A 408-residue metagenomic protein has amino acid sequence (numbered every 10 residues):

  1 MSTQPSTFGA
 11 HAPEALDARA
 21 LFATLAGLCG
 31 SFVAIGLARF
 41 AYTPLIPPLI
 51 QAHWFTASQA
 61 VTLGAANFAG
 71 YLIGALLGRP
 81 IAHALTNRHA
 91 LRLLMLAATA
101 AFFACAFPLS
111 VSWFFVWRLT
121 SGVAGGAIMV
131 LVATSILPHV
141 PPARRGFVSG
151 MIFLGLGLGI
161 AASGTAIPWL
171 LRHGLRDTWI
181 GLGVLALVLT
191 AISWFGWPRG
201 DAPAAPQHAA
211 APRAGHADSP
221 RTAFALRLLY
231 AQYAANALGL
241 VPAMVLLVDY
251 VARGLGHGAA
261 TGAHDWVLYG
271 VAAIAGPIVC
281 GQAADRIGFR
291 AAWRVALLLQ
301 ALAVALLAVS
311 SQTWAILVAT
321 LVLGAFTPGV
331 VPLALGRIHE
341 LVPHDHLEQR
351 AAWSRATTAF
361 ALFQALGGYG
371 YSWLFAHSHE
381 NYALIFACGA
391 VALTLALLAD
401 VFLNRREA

Functional and structural regions predicted by a protein language model:
T43, L226-V267: Extracytoplasmic gate region of multi-pass secondary transporters
W54, T86, F107-S112, G256 (+2 more regions): Helix-breaking motifs and short loop linkers at transmembrane-helix boundaries and internal kinks in secondary membrane
S112-S121, W314-V322: Paired small-residue
W117-G155: Cytoplasmic helix-loop-helix junction between adjacent transmembrane helices in 12-TM secondary transporters
A127-V140, G329-P343: Intracellular juxtamembrane helix-capping segments at the cytosolic ends of symmetry-related transmembrane helices
P142-A143, G150-P198: Helix-loop-helix hairpin linking two adjacent transmembrane segments in secondary transporters
W169-V184, W373-A392: A membrane-interface helix-boundary motif in multi-pass transporters
H346-S378: A late C-terminal transmembrane helix in Major Facilitator Superfamily
